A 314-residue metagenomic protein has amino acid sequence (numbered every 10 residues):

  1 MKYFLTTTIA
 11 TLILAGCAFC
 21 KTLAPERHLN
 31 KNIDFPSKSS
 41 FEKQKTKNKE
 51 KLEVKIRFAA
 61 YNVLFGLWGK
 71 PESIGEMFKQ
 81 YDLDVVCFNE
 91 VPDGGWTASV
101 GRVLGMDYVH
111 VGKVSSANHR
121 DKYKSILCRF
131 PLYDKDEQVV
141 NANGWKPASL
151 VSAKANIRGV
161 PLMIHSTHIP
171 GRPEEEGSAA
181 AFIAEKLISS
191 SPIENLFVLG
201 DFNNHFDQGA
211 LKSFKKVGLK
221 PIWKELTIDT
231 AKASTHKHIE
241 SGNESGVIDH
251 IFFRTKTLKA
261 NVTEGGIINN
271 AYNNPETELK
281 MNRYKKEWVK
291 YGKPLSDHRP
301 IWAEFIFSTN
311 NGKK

Functional and structural regions predicted by a protein language model:
M1-F4: Positively charged n-region of N-terminal signal peptides that target proteins for export
T7-A15: Bacterial N-terminal signal peptides
C17-V103, S116, R120-D121, D297 (+1 more regions): N-terminal, active-site-proximal structural segment of metallo-dependent hydrolase catalytic domains
K21-T46, I188-L196, N204-K314: Metal-dependent phosphoester-hydrolase catalytic domains
L29, F35, N89-H165, I169 (+1 more regions): Structured beta-strand-rich core segments of catalytic domains in phosphoester-bond hydrolases
E50-E53, Q80, R102, A117-R120 (+6 more regions): Extracellular/periplasmic catalytic domains that process cell-envelope and extracellular macromolecules
I56-V63, I74-T97, A153, M163-I164 (+4 more regions): Active-site beta-strand/loop signature of hydrolases that rely on acidic residues for catalysis
G69, G95-T97, R120, A148 (+2 more regions): Extracytoplasmic/secreted cell-surface and envelope-processing proteins
